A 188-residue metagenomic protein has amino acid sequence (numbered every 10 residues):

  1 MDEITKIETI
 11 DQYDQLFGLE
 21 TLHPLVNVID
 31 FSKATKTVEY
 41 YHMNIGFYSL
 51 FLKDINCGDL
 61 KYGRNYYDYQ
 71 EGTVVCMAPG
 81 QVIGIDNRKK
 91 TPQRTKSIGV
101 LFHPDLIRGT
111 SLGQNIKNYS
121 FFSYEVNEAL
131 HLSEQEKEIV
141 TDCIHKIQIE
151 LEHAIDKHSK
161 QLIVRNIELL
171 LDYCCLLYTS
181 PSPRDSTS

Functional and structural regions predicted by a protein language model:
M1-K61, N65-D68: Generic protein-terminus/edge-of-domain signal
S49, I139-K146, N166, L170-Y173: Amphipathic, well-ordered alpha-helical segments in soluble domains
D59-K61, I83-T91: Short beta-strand His + acidic residue motifs that chelate non-heme Fe in jelly-roll/DSBH and cupin folds
E71-V82: Conserved metal-binding segment of the jelly-roll/cupin
R88-E152: A hydrophobic/aromatic-rich effector-binding and dimerization subdomain of bacterial HTH-type transcriptional regulators
I149-D156, Y173-S180: Basic, amphipathic alpha-helical hairpins
H153-R165: All-alpha amphipathic helical-bundle segments outside canonical DNA-binding/catalytic cores that form hydrophobic
Y178-S188: Single conserved hydrophobic/aromatic residue that forms the stacking wall/gate of nucleotide- or nucleobase-binding
